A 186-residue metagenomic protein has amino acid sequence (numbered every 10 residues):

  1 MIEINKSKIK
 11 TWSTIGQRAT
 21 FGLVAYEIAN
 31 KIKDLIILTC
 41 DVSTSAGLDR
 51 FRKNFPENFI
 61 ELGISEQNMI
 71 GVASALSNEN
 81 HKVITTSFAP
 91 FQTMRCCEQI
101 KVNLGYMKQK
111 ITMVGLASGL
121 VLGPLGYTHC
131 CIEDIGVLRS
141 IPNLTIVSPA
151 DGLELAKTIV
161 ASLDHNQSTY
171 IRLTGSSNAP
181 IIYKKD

Functional and structural regions predicted by a protein language model:
M1-K184: Thiamine diphosphate
